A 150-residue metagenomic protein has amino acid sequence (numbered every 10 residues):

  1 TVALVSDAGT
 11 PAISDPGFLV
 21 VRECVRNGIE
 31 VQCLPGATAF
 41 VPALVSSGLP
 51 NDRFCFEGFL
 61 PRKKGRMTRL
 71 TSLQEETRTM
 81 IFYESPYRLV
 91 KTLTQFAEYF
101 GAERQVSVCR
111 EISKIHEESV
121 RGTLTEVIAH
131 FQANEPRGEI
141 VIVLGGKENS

Functional and structural regions predicted by a protein language model:
V2-G9, I13, M80-E84: Acidic beta-strand-to-loop metal/phosphate-binding motif
A3-D7, R53, S107-E111: Short beta-strands and strand-loop turn motifs
S6, C33-G36, F82, V108: General beta-strand structural signal in soluble alpha/beta enzymes
T10-I13, R62-K63, H116: Short, small-residue-enriched loops and turns at beta-alpha junctions that line or gate enzyme active sites
P11, T38-V41, K114-I115: Short gly/pro/ser/thr-enriched loop/turn and capping motifs at secondary-structure boundaries
D15, A43-V45, M67-T68, T92-T94 (+1 more regions): Short, well-ordered secondary-structure micro-motifs
L19-E76: Class I SAM-dependent methyltransferase SAM-binding "motif I" and its flanking Rossmann-like core
T79, Y83-S150: A contiguous loop/helix-start segment that scaffolds small-molecule binding in enzyme catalytic cores
